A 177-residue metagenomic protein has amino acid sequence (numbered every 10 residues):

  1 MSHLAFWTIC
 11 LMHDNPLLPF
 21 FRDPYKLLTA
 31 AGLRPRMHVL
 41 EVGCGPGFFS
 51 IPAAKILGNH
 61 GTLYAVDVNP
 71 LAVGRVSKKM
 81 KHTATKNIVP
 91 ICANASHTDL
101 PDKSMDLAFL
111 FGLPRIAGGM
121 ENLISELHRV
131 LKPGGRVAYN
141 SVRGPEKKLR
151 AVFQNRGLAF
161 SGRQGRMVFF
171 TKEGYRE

Functional and structural regions predicted by a protein language model:
L18-M37: Conserved alpha-helix/loop element of class I SAM-dependent methyltransferases that forms part of the SAM/SAH-binding
N69: Conserved SAM/SAH-binding beta-strand->alpha-helix loop
A84-A95: Conserved SAM-binding strand-loop segment of SAM-dependent methyltransferases
S96-A108: A short acidic, Gly/Pro-enriched loop at the edge of an enzyme's catalytic core that lines a small-molecule cofactor
D106-G119: A short SAM/SAH-binding and catalytic strip from SAM-dependent methyltransferases
E121-P133: A short glycine-rich, Lys/Arg-flanked "PGG" loop and its adjoining helix->strand segment in the class I
G134-V142: Conserved beta-strand signature within the Rossmann-like core of class I S-adenosyl-L-methionine
